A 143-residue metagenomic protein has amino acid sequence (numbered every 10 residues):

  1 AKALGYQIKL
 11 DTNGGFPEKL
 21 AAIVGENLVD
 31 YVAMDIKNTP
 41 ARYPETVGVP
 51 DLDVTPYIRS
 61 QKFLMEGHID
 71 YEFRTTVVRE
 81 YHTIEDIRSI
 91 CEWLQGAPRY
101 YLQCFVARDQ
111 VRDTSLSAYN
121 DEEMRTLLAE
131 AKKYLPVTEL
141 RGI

Functional and structural regions predicted by a protein language model:
A1-D121: Conserved AdoMet/S-adenosylmethionine-binding subsite of the radical SAM
E123-I143: Charged phosphate-binding loop/patch that engages nucleotide di/tri-phosphates or the phosphate backbone of nucleic
